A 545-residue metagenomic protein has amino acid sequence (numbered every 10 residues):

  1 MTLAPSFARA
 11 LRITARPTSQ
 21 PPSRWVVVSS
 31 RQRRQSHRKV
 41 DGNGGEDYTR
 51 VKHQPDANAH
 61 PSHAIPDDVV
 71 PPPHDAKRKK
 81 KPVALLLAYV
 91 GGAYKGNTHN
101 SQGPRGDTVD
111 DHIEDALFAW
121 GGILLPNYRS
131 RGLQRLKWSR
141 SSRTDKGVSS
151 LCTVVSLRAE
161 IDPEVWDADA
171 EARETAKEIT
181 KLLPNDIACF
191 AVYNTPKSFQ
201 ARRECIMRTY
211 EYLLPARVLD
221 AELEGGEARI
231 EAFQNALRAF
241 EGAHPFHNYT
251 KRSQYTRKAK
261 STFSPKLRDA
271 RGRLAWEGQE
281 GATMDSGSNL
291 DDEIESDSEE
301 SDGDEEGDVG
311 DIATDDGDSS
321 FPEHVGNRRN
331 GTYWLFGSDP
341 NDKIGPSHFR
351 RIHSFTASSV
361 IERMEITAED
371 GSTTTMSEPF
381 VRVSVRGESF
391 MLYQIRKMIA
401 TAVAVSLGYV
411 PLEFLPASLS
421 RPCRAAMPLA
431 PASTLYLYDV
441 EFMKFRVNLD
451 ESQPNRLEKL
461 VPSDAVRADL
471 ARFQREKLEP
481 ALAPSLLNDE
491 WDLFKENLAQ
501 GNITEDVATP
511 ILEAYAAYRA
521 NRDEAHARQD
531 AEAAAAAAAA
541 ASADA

Functional and structural regions predicted by a protein language model:
M1-A15: N-terminal chloroplast transit peptides
T14-P17, N521: Surface-exposed polar/charged interaction patches
P21: Cationic, low-complexity basic patches in intrinsically disordered or flexible, solvent-exposed regions
W25-A545: Structured-RNA-binding interfaces characteristic of tRNA pseudouridine synthases
